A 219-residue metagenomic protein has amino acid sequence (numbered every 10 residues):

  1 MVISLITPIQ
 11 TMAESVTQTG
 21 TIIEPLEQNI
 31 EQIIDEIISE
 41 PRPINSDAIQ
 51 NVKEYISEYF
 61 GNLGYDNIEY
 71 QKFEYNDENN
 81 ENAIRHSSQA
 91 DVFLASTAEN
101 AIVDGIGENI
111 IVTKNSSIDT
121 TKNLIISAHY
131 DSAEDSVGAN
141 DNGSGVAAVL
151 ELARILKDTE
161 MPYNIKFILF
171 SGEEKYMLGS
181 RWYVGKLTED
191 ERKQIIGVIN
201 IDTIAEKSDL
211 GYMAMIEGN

Functional and structural regions predicted by a protein language model:
M1-T11: Sec-dependent N-terminal signal peptides of Gram-positive bacterial secreted proteins and lipoproteins
M12-K53, S57, L63, D131-S132 (+2 more regions): N-terminal capping segment at the start of a domain
I23-I30, R42-K53, V103-G105, G138-V146 (+2 more regions): Solvent-exposed, acidic/flexible segments
N29-Q32, L63-D66, T120-L124, M161-K166 (+1 more regions): Loop/turn elements at helix/coil->beta-strand transitions in domains of secreted/extracellular proteins
Q32-N115: A non-catalytic alpha/beta surface segment that caps or lines the substrate-entry region of metallo-dependent hydrolase
E36, N109-T113, N123-S127, N164-L169 (+1 more regions): Soluble periplasmic/extracytoplasmic beta-strand elements of cell-envelope proteins
P43-N45, N67, E74-D77, S117-D119 (+3 more regions): Solvent-exposed loop/turn segments at secondary-structure junctions within structured extracellular/periplasmic domains
S132-N219: Acidic/histidine-rich catalytic neighborhood of metal-dependent amide-processing enzymes
